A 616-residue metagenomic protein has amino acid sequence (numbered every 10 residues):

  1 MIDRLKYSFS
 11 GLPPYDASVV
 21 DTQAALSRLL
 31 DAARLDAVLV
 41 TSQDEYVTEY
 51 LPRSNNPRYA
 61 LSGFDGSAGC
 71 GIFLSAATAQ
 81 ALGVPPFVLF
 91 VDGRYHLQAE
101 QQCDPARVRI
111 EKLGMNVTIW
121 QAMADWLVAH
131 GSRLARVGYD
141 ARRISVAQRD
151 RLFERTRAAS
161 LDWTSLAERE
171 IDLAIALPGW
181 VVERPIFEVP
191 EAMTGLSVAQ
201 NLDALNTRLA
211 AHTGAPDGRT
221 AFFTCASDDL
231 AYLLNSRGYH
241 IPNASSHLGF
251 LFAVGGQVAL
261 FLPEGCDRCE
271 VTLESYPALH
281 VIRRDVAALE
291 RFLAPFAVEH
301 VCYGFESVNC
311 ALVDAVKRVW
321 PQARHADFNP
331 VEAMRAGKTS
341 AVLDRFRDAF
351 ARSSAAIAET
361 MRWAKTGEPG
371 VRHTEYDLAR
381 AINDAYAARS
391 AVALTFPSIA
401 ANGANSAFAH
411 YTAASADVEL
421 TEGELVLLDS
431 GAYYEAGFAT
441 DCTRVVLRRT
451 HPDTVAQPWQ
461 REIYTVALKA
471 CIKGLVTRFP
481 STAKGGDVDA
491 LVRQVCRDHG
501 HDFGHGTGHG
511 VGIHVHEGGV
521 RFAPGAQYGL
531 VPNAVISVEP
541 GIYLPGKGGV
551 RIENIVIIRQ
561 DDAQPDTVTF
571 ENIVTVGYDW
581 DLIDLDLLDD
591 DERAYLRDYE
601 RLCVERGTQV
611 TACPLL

Functional and structural regions predicted by a protein language model:
M1-L616: Active-site neighborhoods and metal-handling regions in enzymes and metal-associated proteins
